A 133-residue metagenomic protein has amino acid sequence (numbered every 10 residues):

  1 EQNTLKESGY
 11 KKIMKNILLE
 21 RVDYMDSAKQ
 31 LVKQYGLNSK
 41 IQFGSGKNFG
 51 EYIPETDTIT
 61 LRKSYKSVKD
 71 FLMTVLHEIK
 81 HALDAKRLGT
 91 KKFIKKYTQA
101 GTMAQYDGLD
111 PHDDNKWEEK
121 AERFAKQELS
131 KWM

Functional and structural regions predicted by a protein language model:
E1-I41, K91: Intrinsically disordered, compositionally biased, charge-dense segments
E20, Q127, K131-M133: Charged phosphate-binding loop/patch that engages nucleotide di/tri-phosphates or the phosphate backbone of nucleic
K33, G50-E51, G101-Y106: Short secondary-structure boundary/capping segments within folded domains
Q34, K40-K69: Catalytic zinc-binding patch centered on the HExxH motif and its immediate surroundings that defines zinc-dependent
K69, M73, A85-E119: Post-HEXXH active-site segment of zinc metalloproteases
L76-D84: Short active-site segment of divalent metal-dependent hydrolases/proteases that encodes the spacing between
K116-L129: An active-site-proximal "capping" alpha-helix that borders the catalytic cofactor pocket
